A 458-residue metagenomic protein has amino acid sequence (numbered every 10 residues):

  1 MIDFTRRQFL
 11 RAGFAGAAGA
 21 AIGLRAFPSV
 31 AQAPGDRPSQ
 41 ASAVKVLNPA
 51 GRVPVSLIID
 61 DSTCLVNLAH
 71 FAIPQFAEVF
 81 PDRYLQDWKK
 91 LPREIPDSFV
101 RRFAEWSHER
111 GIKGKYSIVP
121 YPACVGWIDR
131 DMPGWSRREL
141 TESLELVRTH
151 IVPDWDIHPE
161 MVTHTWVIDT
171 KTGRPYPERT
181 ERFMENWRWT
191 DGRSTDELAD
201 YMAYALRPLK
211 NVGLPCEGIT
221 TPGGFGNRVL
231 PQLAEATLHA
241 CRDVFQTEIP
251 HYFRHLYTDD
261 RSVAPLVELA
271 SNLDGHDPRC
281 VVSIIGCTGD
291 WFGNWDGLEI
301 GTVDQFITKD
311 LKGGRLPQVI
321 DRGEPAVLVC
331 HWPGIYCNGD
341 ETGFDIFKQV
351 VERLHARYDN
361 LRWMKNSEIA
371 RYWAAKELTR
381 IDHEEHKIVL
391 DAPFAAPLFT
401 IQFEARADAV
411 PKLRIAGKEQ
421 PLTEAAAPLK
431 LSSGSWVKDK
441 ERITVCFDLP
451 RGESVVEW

Functional and structural regions predicted by a protein language model:
I2, Q8-S29: N-terminal export signals
A33-G51, S56, S62, R137 (+7 more regions): Active-site-adjacent pocket scaffolds in enzyme catalytic domains
P38-D156, T163-T165, T195, Y201-G226 (+2 more regions): Active-site beta->alpha N-cap acidic-glycine motif
L68-A69, I118, V125-R130, I168-T170 (+4 more regions): A short acidic (Asp/Glu
M161-T172: Short glycine-enriched loops at secondary-structure junctions
G323-N338, N366-S367: Substrate-binding cleft of secreted/luminal carbohydrate-active enzymes
E341-L378: Catalytic cores of secreted or luminal carbohydrate-active enzymes
K376-W458: C-terminal beta-sandwich/jelly-roll accessory domains of carbohydrate-active enzymes
